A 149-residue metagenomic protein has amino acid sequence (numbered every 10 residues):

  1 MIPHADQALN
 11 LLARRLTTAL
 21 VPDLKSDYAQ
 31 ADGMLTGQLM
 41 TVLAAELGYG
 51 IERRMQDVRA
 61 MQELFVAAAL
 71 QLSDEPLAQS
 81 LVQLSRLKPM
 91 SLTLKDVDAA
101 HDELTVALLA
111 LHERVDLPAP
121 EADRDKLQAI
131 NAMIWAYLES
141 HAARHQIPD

Functional and structural regions predicted by a protein language model:
M1-A5, L24-K25, L92-V97: A ubiquitous short alpha-helical element
I2, N10-L64: N-terminal interaction modules that seed assembly of large macromolecular complexes
D6-A13, G33, H101-L108: Hydrophobic faces of stable alpha-helices that mediate helix-helix packing
T17-V21, V66, L109-D116: Amphipathic alpha-helical segments within well-ordered protein domains
M40, H101-L108, H112, K126-L138: Short amphipathic alpha-helical coiled-coil/interface segments
L43-L92: Aromatic-anchored, charged helix-turn/loop surface patch used as a conserved interaction hotspot
Q71-A122: Amphipathic protein-protein interaction modules
L117-D149: Glycine-rich, aromatic-bearing surface loops/beta-hairpins
